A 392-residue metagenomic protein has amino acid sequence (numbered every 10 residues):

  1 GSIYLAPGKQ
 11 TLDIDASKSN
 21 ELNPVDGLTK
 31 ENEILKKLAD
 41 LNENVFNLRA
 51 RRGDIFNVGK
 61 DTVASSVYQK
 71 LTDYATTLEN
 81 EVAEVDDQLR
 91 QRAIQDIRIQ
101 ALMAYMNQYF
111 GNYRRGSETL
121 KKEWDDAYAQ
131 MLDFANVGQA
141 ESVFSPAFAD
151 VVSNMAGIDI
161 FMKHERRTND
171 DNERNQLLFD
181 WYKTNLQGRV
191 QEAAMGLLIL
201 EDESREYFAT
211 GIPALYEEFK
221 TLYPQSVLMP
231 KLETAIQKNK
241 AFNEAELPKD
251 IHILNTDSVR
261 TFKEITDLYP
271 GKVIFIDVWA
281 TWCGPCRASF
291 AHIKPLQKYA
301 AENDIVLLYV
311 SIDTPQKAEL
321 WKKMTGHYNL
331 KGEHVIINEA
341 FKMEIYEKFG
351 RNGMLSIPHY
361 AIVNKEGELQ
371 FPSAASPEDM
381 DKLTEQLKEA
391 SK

Functional and structural regions predicted by a protein language model:
G1-L89: A non-transmembrane, solvent-exposed segment enriched in polar/low-complexity residues
Q95-K163: Extended amphipathic alpha-helical segments with heptad-repeat/coiled-coil character used for oligomerization, fusion
S142-E218, K231, A235-A241: Long, charge-rich alpha-helical interaction segments
G196, L200-K272, K323-G326: N-proximal helix/coil linker or "cap" segments that precede and/or mark the start of modular domains
N243-E246, K298-K342, G350-R351: Conserved segment of the thioredoxin-like fold in thiol-based oxidoreductases
K272-I274, V278-W282, T314, S356: Short pre-active-site segment immediately N-terminal to redox-active cysteine/selenocysteine motifs in thiol-based
V278-P295, I312: Conserved redox-active cysteine motifs that mediate thiol-disulfide chemistry, especially di-cysteine Cys-X(1-2)-Cys
L330, E339-Q386: Thiol/disulfide oxidoreductase modules built on the thioredoxin-like
